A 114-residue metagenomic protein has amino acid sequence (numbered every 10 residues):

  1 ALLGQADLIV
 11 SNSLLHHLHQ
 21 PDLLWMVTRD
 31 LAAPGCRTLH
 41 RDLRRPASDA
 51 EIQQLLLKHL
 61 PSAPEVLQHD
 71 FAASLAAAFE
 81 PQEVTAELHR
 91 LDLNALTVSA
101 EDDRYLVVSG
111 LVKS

Functional and structural regions predicted by a protein language model:
A1-G4, Q20: Short conserved loop adjoining the S-adenosyl-L-methionine
V10: A conserved beta-strand element that flanks and buttresses the S-adenosyl-L-methionine
S13-H17: Short catalytic micro-motifs in class I SAM-dependent methyltransferases
L18-L31, H40: A short, conserved alpha-helix within the catalytic core of class I
P34-R44: Conserved beta-strand signature within the Rossmann-like core of class I S-adenosyl-L-methionine
L43-E101, Y105-V107: C-terminal alpha-helical "lid/dimerization" subdomain adjacent to the S-adenosyl-L-methionine
G110-S114: C-terminal beta-strand of the catalytic ATP-binding
